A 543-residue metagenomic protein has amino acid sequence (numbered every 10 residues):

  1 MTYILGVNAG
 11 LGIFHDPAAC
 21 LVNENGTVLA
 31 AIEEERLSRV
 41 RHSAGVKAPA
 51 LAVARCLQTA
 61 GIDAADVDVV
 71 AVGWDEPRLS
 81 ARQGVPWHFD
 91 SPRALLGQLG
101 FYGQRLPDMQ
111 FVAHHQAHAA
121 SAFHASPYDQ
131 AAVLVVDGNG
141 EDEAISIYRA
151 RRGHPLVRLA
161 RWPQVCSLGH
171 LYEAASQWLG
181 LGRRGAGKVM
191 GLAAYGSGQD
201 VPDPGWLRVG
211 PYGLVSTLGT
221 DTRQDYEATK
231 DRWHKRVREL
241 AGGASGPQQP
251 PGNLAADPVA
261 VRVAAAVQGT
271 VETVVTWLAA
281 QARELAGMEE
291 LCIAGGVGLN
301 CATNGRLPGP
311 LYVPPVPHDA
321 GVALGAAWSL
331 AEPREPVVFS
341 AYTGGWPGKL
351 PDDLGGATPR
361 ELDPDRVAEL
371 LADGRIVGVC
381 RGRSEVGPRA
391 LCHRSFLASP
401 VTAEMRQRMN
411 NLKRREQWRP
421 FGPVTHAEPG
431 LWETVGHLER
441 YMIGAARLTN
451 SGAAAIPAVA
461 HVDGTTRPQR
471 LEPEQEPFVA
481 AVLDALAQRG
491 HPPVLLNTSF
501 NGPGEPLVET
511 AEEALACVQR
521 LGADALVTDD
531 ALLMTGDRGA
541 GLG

Functional and structural regions predicted by a protein language model:
M1-L5: Extreme N-terminal starter segment of soluble prokaryotic enzymes
G10-S43, R93-G103, P107-Q110, Q116-K235 (+4 more regions): Flexible beta->alpha loop and helix N-cap segments adjacent to enzyme active/binding sites
R36-I62, V275: N-terminal phosphate-binding loop and adjacent alpha-helix
A52-D68, A279-G287: Phosphate/pyrophosphate-binding loops at sites that engage ATP/ADP/AMP, CoA/4′-phosphopantetheine, polyphosphate
Q58-L99, A120-S121: Short beta-strand-loop/turn "lid" adjacent to the catalytic site in phosphate-handling enzymes
D63-D75, G287-G296, V377-G378: Short glycine-rich phosphate-binding loop at a beta-alpha junction
M109-V112, N253, D257-T273, E472: Short acidic-aromatic active-site loops that bind/stabilize oxyanions
A265-E289: Phosphate/ATP-binding catalytic cores across multiple sugar-kinase/actin-like superfamilies, primarily ASKHA
